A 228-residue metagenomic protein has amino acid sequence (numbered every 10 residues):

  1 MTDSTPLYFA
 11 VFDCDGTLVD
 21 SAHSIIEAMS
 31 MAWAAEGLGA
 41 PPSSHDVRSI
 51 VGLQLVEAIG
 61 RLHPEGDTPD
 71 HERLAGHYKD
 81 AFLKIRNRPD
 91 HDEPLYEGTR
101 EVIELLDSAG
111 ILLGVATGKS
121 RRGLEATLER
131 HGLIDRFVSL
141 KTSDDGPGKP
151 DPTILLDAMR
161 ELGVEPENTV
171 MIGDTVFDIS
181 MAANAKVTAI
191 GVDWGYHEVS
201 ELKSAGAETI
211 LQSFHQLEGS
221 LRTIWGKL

Functional and structural regions predicted by a protein language model:
D3-E101, L105-A109: N-terminal helical cap/lid subdomain that shapes the substrate entry/recognition surface in HAD-like hydrolases
D3-T5, S108-I111, L162-N168, I224-L228: Glycine-rich phosphate-binding loop signature in dinucleotide/nucleotide-binding domains
S24, Q54-E57, E101, R122-G123 (+3 more regions): Short alpha-helical
D92-P94, G114, S120-M171, V176-A185 (+1 more regions): Substrate-recognition "cap/lid" segment bordering the active-site pocket of phosphatases
D193: Nucleotide-sugar donor-binding loop of glycosyltransferases
T209-S213: Short acidic-hydrophobic, aromatic-tinged amphipathic segments that line or gate anion-handling sites
